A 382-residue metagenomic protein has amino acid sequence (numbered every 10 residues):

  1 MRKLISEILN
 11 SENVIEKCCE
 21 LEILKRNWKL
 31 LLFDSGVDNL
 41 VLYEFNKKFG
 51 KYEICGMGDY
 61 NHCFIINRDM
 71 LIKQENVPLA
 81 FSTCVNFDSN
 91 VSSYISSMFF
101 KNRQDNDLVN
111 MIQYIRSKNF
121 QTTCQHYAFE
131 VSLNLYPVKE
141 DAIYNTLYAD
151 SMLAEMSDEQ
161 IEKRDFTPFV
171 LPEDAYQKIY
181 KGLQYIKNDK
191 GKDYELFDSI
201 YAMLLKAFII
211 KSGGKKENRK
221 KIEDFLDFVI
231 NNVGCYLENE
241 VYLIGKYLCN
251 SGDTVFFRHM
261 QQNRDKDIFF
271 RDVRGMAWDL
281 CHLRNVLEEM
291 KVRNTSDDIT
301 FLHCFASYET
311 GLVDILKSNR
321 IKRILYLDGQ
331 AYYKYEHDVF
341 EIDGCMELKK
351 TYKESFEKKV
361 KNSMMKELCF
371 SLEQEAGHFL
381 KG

Functional and structural regions predicted by a protein language model:
R2-L302, L316-K322, A331-G382: Active-site-proximal, substrate-binding regions of enzyme catalytic domains and RNA-binding/basic surfaces
L302-L312: Extended assembly-interface/linker segments at domain junctions
